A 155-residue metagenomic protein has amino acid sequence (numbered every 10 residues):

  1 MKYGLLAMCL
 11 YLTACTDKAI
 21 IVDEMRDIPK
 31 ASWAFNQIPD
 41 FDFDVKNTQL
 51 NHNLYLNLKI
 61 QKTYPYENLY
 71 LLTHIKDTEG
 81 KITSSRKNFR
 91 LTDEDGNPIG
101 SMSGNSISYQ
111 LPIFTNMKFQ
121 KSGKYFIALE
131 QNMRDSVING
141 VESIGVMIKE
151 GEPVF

Functional and structural regions predicted by a protein language model:
M1-A7: Sec-dependent signal peptide recognition, specifically the positively charged N-region followed immediately by
Y11-A14: C-terminal motif of bacterial Sec signal peptides marking the signal peptidase cleavage site
T16-A19: Bacterial signal peptide processing site
N36-Y66: Post-signal-peptide N-terminal segment of Sec-exported extracytoplasmic proteins
Q49-H52, T115-Q131: Short tyrosine-centred short linear motifs in exposed loops/low-complexity segments
N57-I60, A128-D135: Short beta-strand-plus-loop segments that form exposed binding edges in beta-rich domains
L71-K76, R134-F155: Exposed low-complexity, polar/acidic, P/S/T/G-rich flexible segments that act as propeptides, protease-susceptible
N88-T92, I99-I113: A beta-strand/beta-hairpin structural motif
